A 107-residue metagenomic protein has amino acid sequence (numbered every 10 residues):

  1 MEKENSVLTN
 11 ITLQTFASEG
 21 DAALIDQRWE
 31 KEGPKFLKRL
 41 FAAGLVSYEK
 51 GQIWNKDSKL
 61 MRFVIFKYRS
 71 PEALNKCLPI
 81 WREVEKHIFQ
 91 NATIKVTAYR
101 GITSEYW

Functional and structural regions predicted by a protein language model:
M1-S6, R39-F63, V84-W107: Glycine-rich beta-strand-turn "strand-cap" elements at beta-sheet edges
S6-A17, F63-I65: Active-site-flanking beta-strand signature of metal-NTP-handling nucleotidyl enzymes and homologous cyclase-like
A17-W29: Short, surface-exposed ligand-recognition loops at beta-strand->loop->(often short) alpha-helix junctions that present
D21-A22, S47, L74, R100: Intrinsically disordered, low-complexity regions enriched in Ser/Pro/Gly/Gln/His and often acidic
A22, G33-L40, P71-E72: N-terminal start-of-chain detector that recognizes signal peptides and the immediate post-cleavage beginning
A22-I25, S70-I80: Short amphipathic alpha-helices within nucleic acid-binding modules
D26-K35, P79-E83: Well-ordered, non-membrane alpha-helical segments in soluble/globular domains
I53, Y68-P71: Juxtamembrane helix-break-helix junctions at the cytosolic face of small multi-pass alpha-helical membrane proteins
